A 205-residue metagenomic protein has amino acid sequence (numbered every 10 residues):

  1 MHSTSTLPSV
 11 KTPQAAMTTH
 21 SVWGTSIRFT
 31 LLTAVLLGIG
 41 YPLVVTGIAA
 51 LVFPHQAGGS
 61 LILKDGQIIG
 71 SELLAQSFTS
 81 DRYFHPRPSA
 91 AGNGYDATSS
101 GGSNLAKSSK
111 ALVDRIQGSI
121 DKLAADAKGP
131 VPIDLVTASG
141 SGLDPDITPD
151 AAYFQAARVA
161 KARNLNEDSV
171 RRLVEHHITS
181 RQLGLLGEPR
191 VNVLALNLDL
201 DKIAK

Functional and structural regions predicted by a protein language model:
H2-S21, T25, F29, T33 (+6 more regions): Flexible, solvent-exposed loop/hinge segments and secondary-structure transition points
R158-K205: Extracytoplasmic/periplasmic C-terminal soluble domains
